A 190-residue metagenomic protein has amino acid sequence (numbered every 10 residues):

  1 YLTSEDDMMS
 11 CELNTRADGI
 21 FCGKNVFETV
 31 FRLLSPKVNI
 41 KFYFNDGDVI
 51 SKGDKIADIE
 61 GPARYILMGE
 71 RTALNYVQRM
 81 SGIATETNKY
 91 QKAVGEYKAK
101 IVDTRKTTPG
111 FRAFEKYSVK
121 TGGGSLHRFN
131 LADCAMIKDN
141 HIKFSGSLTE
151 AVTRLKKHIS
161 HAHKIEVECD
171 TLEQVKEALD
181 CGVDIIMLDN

Functional and structural regions predicted by a protein language model:
Y1-I185: Acidic/glycine-rich phosphate/pyrophosphate-binding loops and surrounding catalytic core that coordinate Mg2+
N190: Short secondary-structure boundary segments
